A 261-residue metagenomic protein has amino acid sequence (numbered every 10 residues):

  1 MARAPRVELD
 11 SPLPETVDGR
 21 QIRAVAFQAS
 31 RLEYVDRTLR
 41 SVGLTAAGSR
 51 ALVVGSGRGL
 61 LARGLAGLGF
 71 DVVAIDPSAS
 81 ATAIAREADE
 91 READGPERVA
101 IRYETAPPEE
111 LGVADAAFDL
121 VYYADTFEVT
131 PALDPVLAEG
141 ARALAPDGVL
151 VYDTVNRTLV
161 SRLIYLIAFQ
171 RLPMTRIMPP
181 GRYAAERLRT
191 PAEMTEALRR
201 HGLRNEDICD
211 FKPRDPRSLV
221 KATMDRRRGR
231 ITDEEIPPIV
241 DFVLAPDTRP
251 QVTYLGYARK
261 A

Functional and structural regions predicted by a protein language model:
M1-G19, V25-S30: N-terminal, positively charged/glycine-rich alpha-helical extensions of SAM-dependent methyltransferases
V25-G48: Conserved alpha-helix/loop element of class I SAM-dependent methyltransferases that forms part of the SAM/SAH-binding
R50-V53, G57-E110: Class I SAM-dependent methyltransferase SAM/SAH-binding core
Y122: A conserved beta-strand element that flanks and buttresses the S-adenosyl-L-methionine
D134-V149: A short glycine-rich, Lys/Arg-flanked "PGG" loop and its adjoining helix->strand segment in the class I
V149-M174: Conserved class I S-adenosyl-L-methionine
M174-E193: Acceptor-substrate binding/catalytic loop of class I
E196, R200, N205-A261: A C-terminal cap/extension of S-adenosyl-L-methionine-dependent methyltransferases that defines the acceptor-substrate
